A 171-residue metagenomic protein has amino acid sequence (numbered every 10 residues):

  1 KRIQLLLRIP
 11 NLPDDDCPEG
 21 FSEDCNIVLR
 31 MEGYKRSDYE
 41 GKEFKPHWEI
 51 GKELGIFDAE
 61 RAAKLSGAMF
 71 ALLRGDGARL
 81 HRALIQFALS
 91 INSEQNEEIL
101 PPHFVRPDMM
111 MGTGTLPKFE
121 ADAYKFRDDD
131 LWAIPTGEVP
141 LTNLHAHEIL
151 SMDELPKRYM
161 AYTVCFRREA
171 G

Functional and structural regions predicted by a protein language model:
K1-S37, K52, I56: N-terminal alpha-helical targeting/anchoring segments
R30-G171: TRNA-recognition modules of translation machinery and tRNA-sensing kinases, especially anticodon-binding
